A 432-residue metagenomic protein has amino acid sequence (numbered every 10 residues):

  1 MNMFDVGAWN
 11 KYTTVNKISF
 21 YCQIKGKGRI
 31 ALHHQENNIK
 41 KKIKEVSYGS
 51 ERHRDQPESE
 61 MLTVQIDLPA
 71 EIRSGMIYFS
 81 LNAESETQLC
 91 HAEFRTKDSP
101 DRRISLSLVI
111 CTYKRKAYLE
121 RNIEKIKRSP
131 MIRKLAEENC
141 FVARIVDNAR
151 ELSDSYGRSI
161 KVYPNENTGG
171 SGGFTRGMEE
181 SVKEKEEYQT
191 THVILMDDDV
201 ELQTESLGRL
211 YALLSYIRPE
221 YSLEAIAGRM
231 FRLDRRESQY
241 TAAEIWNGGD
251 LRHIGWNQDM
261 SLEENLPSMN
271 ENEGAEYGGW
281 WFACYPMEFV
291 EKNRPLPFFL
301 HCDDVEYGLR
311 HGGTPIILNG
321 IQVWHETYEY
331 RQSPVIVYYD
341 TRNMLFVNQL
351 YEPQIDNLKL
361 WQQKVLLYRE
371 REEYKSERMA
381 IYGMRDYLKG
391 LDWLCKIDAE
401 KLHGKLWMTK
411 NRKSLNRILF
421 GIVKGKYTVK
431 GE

Functional and structural regions predicted by a protein language model:
M1-M76, L81, R342-E432: Terminal low-complexity segments of carbohydrate-biosynthetic enzymes
C90-S99, L318-P334: Active-site donor/metal-binding and catalytic loop motifs of nucleotide-sugar-dependent glycosylation enzymes
I104-S107, V142, E306: Cell-envelope/extracellular polymer assembly enzymes that use nucleotide-activated donors
R115-K134: Short, well-formed alpha-helical segments that are part of the catalytic scaffolds of diverse glycosyltransferases
Y188-E201: Short beta-strand-to-loop acidic/aromatic patch adjacent to the donor-nucleotide binding site
E205-H253: Conserved donor NDP-sugar-binding/catalytic core segment of glycosyltransferases
N257-F282: A recurrent flexible, glycine/aromatic-enriched loop bordering the glycosyltransferase active site that acts as
Y277-G278, F282, E291-L309, P315-L318 (+2 more regions): Donor nucleotide-sugar recognition loop
